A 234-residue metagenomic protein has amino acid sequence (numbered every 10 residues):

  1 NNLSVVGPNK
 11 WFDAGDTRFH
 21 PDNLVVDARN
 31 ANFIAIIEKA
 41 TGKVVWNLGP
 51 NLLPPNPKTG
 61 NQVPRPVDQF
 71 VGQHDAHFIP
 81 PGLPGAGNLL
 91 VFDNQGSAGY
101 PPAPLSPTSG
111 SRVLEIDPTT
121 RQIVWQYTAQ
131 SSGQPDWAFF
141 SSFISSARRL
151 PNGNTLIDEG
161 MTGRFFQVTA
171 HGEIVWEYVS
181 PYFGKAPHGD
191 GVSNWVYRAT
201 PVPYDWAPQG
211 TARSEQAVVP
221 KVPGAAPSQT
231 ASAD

Functional and structural regions predicted by a protein language model:
N1-D234: Histidine-/acidic-rich catalytic cores in large beta-rich domains
